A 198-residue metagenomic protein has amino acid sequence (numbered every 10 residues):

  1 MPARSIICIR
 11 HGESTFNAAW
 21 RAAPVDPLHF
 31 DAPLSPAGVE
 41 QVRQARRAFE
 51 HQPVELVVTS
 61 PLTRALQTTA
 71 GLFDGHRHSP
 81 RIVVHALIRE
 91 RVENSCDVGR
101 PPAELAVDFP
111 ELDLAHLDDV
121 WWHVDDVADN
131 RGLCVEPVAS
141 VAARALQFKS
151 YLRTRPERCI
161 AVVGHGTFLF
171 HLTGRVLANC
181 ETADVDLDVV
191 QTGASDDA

Functional and structural regions predicted by a protein language model:
M1-I6, V92-E111, P156-R158, F170-A198: Acidic, low-complexity terminal tails and accessory targeting/binding regions of phosphate-metabolizing enzymes
P2, Q52-L87, A106-H123, D188-A198: Conserved histidine-centered catalytic loops in small-molecule metabolism enzymes
P2-P80, C180-A183: Active-site-proximal alpha-helix that buttresses catalytic centers in soluble enzyme cores
E13, T63, I88, T167-L169: Catalytic metal-binding/acid-base residues of hydrolase active sites
T15-A19, A23-P33, G75-A143: Phosphate-handling substructures
E50-P53, L152-R158: Glycine-rich phosphate-binding loop signature in dinucleotide/nucleotide-binding domains
T59-S60, A143, V163-G164: Short beta-strand scaffold positions
S140-R155: A short, acidic, amphipathic alpha-helical segment used as a generic capping/interface helix at domain edges
